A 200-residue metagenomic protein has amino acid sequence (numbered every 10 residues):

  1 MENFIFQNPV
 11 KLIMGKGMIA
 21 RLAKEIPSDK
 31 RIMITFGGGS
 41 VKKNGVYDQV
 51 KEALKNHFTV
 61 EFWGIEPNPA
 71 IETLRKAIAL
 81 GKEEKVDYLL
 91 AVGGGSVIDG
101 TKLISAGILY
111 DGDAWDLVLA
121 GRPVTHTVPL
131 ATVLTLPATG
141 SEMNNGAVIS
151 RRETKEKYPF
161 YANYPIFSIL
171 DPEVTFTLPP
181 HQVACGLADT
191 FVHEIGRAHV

Functional and structural regions predicted by a protein language model:
M1-Y88: ATP/NTP phosphate-donor binding region
A20, Y110-R197: A glycine/threonine-rich phosphate-anchoring loop and its flanking beta-alpha core in nucleotide/phosphate-binding
F36, G93, S150: Short beta-strand/turn micro-motifs composed of small residues that flank or help shape donor/cofactor-binding pockets
E66-P69, S96, A106-I108, T135-A138 (+1 more regions): Acidic, glycine-rich active-site loops and adjacent beta-strand->loop/helix elements that engage anionic groups
I78, V97-D111, M143-N144: Short Gly/Thr/Asp-enriched flexible loops that form oxyanion-binding sites at enzyme active sites
L89-D99: Glycine-rich phosphate-binding loop
